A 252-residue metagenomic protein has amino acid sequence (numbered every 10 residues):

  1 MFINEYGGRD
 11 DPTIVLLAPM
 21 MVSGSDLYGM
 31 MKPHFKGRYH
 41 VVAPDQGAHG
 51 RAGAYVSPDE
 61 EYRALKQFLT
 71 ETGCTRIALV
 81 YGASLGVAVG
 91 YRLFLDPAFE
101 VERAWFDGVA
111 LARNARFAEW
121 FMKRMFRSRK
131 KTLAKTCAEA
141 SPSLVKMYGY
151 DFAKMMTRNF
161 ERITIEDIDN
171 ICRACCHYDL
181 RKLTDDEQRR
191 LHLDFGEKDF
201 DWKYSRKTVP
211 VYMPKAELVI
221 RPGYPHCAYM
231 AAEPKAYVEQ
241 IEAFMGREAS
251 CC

Functional and structural regions predicted by a protein language model:
F2-R51: Conserved HGGG/HGGXW glycine-rich cap/lid loop of the alpha/beta-hydrolase fold
V42-L79: Active-site loop/oxyanion-hole signature of alpha/beta-hydrolase fold enzymes
G82-G86, G90: Gly/Ala-rich beta-loop-alpha elbow adjacent to hydrolase catalytic centers
Y91, L95-D96, V101-T132: Flexible "cap/lid" loop of the alpha/beta hydrolase fold
A115-F117, T132-D185: Conserved alpha/beta-hydrolase catalytic His-Asp/Glu region
E187, L193-F195: Short beta-strand/loop motif that positions the catalytic acidic residue of the alpha/beta-hydrolase fold
F200-R206: Conserved alpha/beta-hydrolase "acid-adjacent" motif
Y224-V238: Catalytic histidine-centered segment of alpha/beta-hydrolase-like enzymes
